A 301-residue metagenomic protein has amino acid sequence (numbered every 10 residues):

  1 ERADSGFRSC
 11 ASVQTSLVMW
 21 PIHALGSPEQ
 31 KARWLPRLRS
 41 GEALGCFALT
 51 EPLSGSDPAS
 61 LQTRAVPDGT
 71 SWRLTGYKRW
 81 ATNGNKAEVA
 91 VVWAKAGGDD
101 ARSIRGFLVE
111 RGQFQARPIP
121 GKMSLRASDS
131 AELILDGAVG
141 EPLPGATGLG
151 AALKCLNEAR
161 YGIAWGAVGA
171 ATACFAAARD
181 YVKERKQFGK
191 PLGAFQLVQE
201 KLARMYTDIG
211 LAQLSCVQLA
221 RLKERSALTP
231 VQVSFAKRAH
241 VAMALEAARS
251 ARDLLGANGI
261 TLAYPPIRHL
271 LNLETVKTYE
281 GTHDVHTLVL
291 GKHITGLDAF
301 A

Functional and structural regions predicted by a protein language model:
E1-R2, C10-V13, L25-Q30, R37 (+3 more regions): Alpha-helical interface subdomain recognition
Q14-M19: Well-ordered alpha-helical segments within folded domains of soluble proteins
W34, L61, Y77-R79, P118-G121: Short beta-alpha junctions and helix-cap segments that line functional grooves
G41-L49: A short, Trp-centered hydrophobic/proline-enriched beta-strand micro-motif
C46, Q62-R64, V89-W93, G106-L108 (+3 more regions): Conserved hydrophobic/aromatic beta-strand scaffold that supports enzyme active sites
L53-S56, W80-N83, K95-G98, K122-D129: Short Gly/Pro-enriched turn/cap motifs at secondary-structure boundaries
S60, R111-A138, P142: Flexible, small-/acidic-enriched active-site or ligand-binding loops
S71, T75-Q115: A short core secondary-structure module
